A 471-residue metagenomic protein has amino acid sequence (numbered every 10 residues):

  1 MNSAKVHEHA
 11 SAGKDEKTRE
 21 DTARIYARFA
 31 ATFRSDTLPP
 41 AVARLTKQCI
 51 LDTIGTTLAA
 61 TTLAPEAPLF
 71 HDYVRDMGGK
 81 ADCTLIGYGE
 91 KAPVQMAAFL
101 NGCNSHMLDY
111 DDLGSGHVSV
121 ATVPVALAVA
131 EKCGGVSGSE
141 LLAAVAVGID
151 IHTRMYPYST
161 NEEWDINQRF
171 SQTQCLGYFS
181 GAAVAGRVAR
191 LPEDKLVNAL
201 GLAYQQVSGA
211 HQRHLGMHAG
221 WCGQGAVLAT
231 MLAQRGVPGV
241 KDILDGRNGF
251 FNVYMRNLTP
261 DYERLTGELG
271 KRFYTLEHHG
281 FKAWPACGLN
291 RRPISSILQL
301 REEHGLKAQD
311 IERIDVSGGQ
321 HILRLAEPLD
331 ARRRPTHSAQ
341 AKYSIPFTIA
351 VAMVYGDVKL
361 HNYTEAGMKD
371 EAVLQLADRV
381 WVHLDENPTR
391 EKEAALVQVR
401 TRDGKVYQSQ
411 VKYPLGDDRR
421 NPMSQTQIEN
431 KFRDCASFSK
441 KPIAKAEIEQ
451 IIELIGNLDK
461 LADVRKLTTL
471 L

Functional and structural regions predicted by a protein language model:
M1-S115, M217-Q224, M231-L471: Terminal-appendage/accessory-domain detector
R24, R28, D52, P124 (+7 more regions): Generic structural signal for well-ordered, non-membrane alpha-helices
A43, K47, L51, T122 (+3 more regions): Hydrophobic face of alpha-helices
K91, M96-M155: Function-dense linear segments that define catalytic or interfacial modules in macromolecule-processing proteins
S119-A128, G177-A182, G223-L228, N290-R292 (+1 more regions): Well-ordered alpha-helical segments within folded domains of soluble proteins
E131-L228, D242-R247: Glycine-rich, mobile lid/loop segments that gate access to catalytic sites or pores
